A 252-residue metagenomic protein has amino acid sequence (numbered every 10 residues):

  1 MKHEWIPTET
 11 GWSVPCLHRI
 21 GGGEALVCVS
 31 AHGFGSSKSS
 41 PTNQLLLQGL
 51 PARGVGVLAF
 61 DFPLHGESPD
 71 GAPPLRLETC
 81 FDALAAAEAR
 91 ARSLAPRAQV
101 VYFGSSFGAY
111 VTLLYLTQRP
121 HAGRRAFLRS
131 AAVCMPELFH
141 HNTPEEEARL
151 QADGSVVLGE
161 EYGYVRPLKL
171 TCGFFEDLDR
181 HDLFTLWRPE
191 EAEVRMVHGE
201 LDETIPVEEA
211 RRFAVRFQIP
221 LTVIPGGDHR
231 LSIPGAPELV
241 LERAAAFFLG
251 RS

Functional and structural regions predicted by a protein language model:
M1-G21: N-terminal cap/lid segment of alpha/beta-hydrolase-fold proteins
A25-G33: Short beta-strand element of the alpha/beta-hydrolase
G35-L47, E208: The serine-hydrolase catalytic nucleophile loop
L47-P69: Conserved alpha/beta-hydrolase
H65-A95: Catalytic nucleophile-loop/oxyanion-hole region of alpha/beta-hydrolase and closely related hydrolase-like folds
Y102-G104, R129: Short beta-strand immediately N-terminal to the catalytic nucleophile in serine-hydrolase-like folds
G104-T112: Gly/Ala-rich beta-loop-alpha elbow adjacent to hydrolase catalytic centers
Y110, A122-R212, R216-V223, G227-R251: The alpha/beta-hydrolase serine catalytic core
